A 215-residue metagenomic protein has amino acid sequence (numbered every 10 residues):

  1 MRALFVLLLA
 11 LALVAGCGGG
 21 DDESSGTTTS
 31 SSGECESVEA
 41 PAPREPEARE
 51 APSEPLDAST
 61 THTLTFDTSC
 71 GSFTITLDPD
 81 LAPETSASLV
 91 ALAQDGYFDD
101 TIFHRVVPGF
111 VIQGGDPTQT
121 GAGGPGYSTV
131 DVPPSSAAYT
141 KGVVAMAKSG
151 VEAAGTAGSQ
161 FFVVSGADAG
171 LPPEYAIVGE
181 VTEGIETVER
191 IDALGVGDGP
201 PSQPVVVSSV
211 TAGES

Functional and structural regions predicted by a protein language model:
F5-S215: Cyclophilin-like peptidyl-prolyl cis-trans isomerases
